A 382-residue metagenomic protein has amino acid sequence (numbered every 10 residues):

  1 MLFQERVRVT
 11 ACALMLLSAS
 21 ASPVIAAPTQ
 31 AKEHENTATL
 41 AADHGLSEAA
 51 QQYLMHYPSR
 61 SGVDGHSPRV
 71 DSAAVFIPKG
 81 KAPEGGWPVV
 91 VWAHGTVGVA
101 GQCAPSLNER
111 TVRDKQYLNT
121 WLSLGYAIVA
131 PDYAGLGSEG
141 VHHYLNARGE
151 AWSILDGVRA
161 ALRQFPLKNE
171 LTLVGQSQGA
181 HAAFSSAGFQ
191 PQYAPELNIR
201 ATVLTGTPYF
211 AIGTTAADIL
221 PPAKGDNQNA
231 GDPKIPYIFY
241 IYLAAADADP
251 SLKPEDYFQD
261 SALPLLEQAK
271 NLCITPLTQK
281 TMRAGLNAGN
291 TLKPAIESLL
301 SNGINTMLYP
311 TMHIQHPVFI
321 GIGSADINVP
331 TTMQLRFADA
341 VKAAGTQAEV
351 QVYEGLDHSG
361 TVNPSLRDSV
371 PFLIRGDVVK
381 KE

Functional and structural regions predicted by a protein language model:
A26-A82, K342: Catalytic-loop region of hydrolases
A74, G85-G98: Short beta-strand element of the alpha/beta-hydrolase
K79-G86, R159-S177, A194-N198: Gly/Ser-rich "nucleophile elbow"/oxyanion-hole loop immediately N-terminal to the catalytic nucleophile in hydrolases
Y144-F165: Alpha/beta-hydrolase active-site loop
A180-Y193: Short glycine-enriched nucleophile-adjacent loop and the immediately C-terminal alpha-helix near the catalytic center
T205-P310: Accessory cap/linker subdomain of secreted extracellular hydrolases
L299-G303, N328, L335-E382: C-terminal catalytic histidine-bearing segment of alpha/beta-hydrolase fold enzymes
I314, F319-I322, D326: Short beta-strand/loop motif that positions the catalytic acidic residue of the alpha/beta-hydrolase fold
